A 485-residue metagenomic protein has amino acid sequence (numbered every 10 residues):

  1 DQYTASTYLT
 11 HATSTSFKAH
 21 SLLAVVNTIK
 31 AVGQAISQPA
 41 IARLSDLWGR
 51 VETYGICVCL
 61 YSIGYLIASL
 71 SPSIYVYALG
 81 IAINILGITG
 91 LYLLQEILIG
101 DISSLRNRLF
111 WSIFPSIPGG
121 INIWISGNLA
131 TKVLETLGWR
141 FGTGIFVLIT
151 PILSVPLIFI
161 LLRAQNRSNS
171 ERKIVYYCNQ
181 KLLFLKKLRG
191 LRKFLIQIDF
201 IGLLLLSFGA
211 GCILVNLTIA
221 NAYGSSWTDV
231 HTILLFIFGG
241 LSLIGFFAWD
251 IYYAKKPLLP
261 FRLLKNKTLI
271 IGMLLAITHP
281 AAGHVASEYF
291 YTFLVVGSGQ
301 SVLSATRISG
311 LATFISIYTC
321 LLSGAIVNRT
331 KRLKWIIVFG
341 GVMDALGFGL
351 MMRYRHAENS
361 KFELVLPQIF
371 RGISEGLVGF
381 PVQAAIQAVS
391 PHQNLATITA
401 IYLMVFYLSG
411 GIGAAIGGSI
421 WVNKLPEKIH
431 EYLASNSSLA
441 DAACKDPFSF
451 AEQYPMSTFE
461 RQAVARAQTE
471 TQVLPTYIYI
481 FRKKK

Functional and structural regions predicted by a protein language model:
D1-I41, L91-Y92, S126-G127, A286-Y291: Extracytoplasmic
S6-L9, K18, N27-K30, Y252-Q393: Transmembrane core module of solute transporters
I36-R50, L134, Y318-W335: Helix-to-loop junctions at the C-terminal end of transmembrane segments in multipass secondary transporters
A40, D46-I201: Helix-loop-helix hairpins in multi-pass membrane proteins, especially solute transporters
L70-I81, R353-Q368, V422-I429, L433: Helix-loop junctions at membrane interfaces in 12-TM secondary transporters
R140-M273: Hydrophobic transmembrane-helix bundles of small-molecule transporters
R189, Q383-A384, V405-K485: Hydrophobic transmembrane architecture of multi-pass small-molecule transporters
